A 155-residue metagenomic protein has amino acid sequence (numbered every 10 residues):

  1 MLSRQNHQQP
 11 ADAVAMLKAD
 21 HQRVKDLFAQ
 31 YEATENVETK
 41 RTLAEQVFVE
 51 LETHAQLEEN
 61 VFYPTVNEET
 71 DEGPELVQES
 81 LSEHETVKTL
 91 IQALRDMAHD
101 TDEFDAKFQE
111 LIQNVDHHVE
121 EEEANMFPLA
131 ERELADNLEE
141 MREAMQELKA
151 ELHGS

Functional and structural regions predicted by a protein language model:
M1-S155: Small-residue-biased structural context
